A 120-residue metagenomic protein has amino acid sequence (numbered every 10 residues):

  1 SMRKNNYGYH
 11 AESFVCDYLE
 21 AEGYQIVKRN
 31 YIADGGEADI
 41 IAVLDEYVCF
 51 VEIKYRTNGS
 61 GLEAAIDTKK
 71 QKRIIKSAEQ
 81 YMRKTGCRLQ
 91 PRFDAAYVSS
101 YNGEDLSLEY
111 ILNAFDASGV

Functional and structural regions predicted by a protein language model:
S1-R29: Acidic-basic catalytic patches of nuclease active cores, encompassing PD-(D/E)XK and other metal-cofactor nuclease
M2, N6, H10, G35 (+1 more regions): Residues at secondary-structure transition points
G23, D34-A38, P91: Short beta-strand or tight-loop elements that sit immediately N-terminal to catalytic metal-binding acidic residues
Y31-A33, Y55, Y97: Short, glycine/acidic-enriched loop or turn micro-motifs at the edges of active sites
G35, E46-F50, Q90, L108: Structural motif
A38-G59, I74: Conserved catalytic cores of phosphodiester-cleaving nucleases, focusing on short active-site segments
R56-A78: Mg2+/Mn2+-dependent nuclease catalytic core
K84-V120: Domain-level recognition of nuclease-like catalytic cores that cleave nucleotide substrates
